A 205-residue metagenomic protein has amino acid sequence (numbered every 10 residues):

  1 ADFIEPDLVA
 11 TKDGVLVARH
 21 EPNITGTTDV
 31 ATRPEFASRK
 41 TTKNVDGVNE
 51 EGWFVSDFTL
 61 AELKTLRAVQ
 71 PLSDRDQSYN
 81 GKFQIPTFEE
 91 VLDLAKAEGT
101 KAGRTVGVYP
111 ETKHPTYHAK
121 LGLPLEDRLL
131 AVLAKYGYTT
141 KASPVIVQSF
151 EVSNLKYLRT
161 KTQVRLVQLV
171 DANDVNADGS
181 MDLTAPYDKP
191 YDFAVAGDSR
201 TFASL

Functional and structural regions predicted by a protein language model:
A1-L205: Phosphate-group recognition and catalysis centered on beta-loop-alpha active-site segments
